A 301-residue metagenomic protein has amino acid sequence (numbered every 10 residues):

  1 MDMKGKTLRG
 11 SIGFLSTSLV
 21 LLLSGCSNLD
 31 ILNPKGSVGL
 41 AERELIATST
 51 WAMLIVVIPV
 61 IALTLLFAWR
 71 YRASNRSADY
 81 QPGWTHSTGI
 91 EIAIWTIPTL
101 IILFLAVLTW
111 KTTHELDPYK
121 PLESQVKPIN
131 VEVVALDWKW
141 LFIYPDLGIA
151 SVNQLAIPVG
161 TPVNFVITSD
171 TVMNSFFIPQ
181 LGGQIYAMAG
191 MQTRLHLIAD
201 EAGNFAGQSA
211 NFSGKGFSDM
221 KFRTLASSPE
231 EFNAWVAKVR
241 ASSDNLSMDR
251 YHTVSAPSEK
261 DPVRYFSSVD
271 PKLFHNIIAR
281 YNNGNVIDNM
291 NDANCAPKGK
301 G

Functional and structural regions predicted by a protein language model:
M1-N28: N-terminal secretory/membrane targeting signals
D2-S11, V38-P59, A93-T96: Membrane-entry segments of alpha-helical transmembrane domains in multi-pass membrane proteins
L19-G25, L63-T64, L105-T112: C-terminal TM-helix exit segments that contain a strictly Trp-centered aromatic cap at the helix terminus
G25, V57-Y71: Alpha-helical transmembrane segments
N28-I46, Y71-G301: Non-transmembrane, membrane-proximal soluble domains of secreted or membrane proteins
A52, V56-V57, I61, V107 (+1 more regions): Hydrophobic alpha-helical transmembrane segments in multi-pass membrane proteins
